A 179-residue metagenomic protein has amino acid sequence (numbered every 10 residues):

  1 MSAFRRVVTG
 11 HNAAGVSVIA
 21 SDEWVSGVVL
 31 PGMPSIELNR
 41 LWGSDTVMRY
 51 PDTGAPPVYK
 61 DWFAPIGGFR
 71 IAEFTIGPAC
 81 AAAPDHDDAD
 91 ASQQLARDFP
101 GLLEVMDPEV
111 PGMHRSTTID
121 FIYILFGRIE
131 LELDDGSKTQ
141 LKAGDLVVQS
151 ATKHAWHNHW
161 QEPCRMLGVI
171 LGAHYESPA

Functional and structural regions predicted by a protein language model:
A3-R5, S116-T117: Short, small/polar residue-rich loop motifs at catalytic or cofactor-binding pockets
V7, H11-N12, V16-S21, G27-V28 (+1 more regions): Double-stranded beta-helix
W24, A72-S116, S150-K153: Conserved short histidine dyad/triad with adjacent acidic residue
S26-L30, V58, A81-A82, Q140 (+1 more regions): A short local loop/turn or secondary-structure capping micro-motif enriched for an aromatic residue
V28-P78: Short, well-structured hydrophobic secondary-structure segments
F69, G77-A81, G136-K138, K142-D145 (+1 more regions): Ligand-binding loop in jelly-roll beta-barrel domains
P108-S116, F121-K142: A short beta-strand-loop-beta hairpin characteristic of the jelly-roll/cupin
